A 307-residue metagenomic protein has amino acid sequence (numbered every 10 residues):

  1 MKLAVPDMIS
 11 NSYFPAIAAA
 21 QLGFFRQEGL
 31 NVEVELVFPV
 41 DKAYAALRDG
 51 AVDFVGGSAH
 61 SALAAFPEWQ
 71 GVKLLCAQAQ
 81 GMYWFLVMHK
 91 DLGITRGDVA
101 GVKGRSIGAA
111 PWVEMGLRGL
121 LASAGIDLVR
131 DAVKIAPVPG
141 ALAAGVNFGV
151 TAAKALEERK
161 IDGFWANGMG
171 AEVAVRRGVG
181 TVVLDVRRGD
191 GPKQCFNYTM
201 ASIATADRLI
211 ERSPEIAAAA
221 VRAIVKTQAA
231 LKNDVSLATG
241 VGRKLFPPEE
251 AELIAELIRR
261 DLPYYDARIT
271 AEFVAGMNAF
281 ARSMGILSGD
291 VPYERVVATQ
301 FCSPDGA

Functional and structural regions predicted by a protein language model:
M1-S10, Q70-A79, R105-G108, P192-Q194: A structural signal for short loop-to-beta-strand junctions that line the ligand-binding cleft of periplasmic/secreted
K2-E28, E33, V37, W84-F85 (+3 more regions): Bilobed "Venus flytrap"/periplasmic-binding protein-like clamshell domains and structurally analogous long
F38-V40, G56-L63, E68-Q70, A110-V113 (+4 more regions): Beta->alpha turn/N-cap motifs
A64-C76, R130-A132, V173-G191: Ligand-binding "clamshell"
L75-C76, G81-T95, F196-E211: Hydrophobic/proline-rich hinge and linker segments of small-molecule sensing/allosteric domains, predominantly
A144-G145, T151-R243: Pocket-lining segment of extracytoplasmic ligand-binding domains
E211-I286: Secondary-structure end/capping motifs
A281-A307: Conserved C-terminal helix/tail region of periplasmic/extracytoplasmic solute-binding proteins
